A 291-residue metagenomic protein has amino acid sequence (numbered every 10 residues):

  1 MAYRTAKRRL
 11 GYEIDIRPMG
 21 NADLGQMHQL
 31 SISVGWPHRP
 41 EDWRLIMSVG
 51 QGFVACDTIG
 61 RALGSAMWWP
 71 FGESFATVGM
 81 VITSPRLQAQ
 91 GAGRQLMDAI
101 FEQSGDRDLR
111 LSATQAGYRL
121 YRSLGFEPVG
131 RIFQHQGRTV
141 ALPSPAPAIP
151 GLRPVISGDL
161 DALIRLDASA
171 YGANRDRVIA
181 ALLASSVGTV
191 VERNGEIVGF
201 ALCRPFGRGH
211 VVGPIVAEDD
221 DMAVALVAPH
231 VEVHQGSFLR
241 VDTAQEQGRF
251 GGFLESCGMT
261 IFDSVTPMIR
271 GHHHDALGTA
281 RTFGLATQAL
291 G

Functional and structural regions predicted by a protein language model:
M1-E13, G20-G25, L45, C56-D57 (+7 more regions): Intrinsically disordered, low-complexity, positively biased terminal segments
V78, L109-T114, V241: Conserved hydrophobic beta-strand within the GNAT/NAT acetyltransferase core sheet that lines the active-site cleft
L96-Q103, S112, G117: A generic, well-ordered mixed alpha/beta core segment in the N-terminal half of proteins
D108-S112, E127-A141, I261-H273: Conserved catalytic-core motifs of GNAT/GCN5-like acyltransferases
Y121-F126, L254: Conserved active-site tyrosine of GNAT-family acetyltransferases
V129-R131, P145, A173-V178: Short, structured loop/turn "capping" segments at alpha-beta junctions
I132-D161, D167: Surface-exposed beta-loop interaction hotspot
